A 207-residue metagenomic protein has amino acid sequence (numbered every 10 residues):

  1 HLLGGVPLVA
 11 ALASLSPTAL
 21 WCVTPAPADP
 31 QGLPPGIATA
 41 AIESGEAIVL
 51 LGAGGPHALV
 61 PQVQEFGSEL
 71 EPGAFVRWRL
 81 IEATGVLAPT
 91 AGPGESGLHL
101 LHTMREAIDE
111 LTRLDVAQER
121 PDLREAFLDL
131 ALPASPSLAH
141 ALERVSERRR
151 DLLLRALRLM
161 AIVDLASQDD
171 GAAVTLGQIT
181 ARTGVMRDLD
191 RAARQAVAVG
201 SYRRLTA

Functional and structural regions predicted by a protein language model:
H1-G55: N-terminal intrinsically disordered, low-complexity regulatory tails that precede a folded domain
L2-G5, A13, P89, P93-L100 (+5 more regions): Intrinsic-disorder-associated interaction segments
V9-V23, I48, L59, T103-E106 (+3 more regions): Non-transmembrane, interaction-prone segments in cytosolic or luminal domains
T18, T24, T39, T84 (+6 more regions): Residue-identity detector for threonine
L33, G85, S96, S137 (+1 more regions): Sparse, context-dependent recognition of short Cys/His-centered cofactor- or disulfide-binding micro-motifs
T39-F127: Long amphipathic alpha-helical segments with strong coiled-coil/leucine-zipper propensity
T112-A207: Alpha-helical oligomerization segments
